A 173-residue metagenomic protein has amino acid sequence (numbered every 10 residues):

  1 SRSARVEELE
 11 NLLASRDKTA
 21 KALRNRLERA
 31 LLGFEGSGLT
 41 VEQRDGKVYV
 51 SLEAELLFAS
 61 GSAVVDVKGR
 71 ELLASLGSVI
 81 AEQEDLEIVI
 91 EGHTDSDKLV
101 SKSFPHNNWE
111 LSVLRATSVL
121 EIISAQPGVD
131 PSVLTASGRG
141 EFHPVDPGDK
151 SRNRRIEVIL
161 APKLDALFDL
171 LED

Functional and structural regions predicted by a protein language model:
S1-E42: Extracellular/lumenal/periplasmic "stalk" regions immediately C-terminal to a signal peptide or transmembrane helix
A4, A14, L32, S78-D85 (+1 more regions): Sec-exported extracytoplasmic/periplasmic mature domains
E35-V41, A74-E82: Short amphipathic alpha-helices and their capping/turn segments at secondary-structure boundaries
G36-G38, D85-E87, P131: Short secondary-structure junction motifs
Q43-G46, R152: Short, glycine-/polar-rich solvent-exposed loops and beta-turns at beta-strand/coil boundaries
K47-E53: Short, aliphatic-rich beta-strand segments
L57-S75, Q83, H93-E172: Periplasmic OmpA-like peptidoglycan-binding domain that tethers envelope proteins to the cell wall
